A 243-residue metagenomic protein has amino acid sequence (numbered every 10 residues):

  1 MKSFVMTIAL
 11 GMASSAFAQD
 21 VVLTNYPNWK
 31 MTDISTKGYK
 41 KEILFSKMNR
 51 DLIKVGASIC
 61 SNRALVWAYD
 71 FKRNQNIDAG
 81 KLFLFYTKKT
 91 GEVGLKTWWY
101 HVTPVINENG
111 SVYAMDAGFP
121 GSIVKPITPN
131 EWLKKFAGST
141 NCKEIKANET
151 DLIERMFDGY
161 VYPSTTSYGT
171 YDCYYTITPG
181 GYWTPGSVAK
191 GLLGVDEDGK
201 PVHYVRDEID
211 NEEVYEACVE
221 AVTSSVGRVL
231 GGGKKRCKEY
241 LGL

Functional and structural regions predicted by a protein language model:
M1-F4: Positively charged n-region of N-terminal signal peptides that target proteins for export
M6-I8: Sec-dependent N-terminal signal peptides
A13-A18: N-terminal signal peptide c-region/cleavage motif recognized by signal peptidases
Q19-L243: A structural boundary/capping signal
